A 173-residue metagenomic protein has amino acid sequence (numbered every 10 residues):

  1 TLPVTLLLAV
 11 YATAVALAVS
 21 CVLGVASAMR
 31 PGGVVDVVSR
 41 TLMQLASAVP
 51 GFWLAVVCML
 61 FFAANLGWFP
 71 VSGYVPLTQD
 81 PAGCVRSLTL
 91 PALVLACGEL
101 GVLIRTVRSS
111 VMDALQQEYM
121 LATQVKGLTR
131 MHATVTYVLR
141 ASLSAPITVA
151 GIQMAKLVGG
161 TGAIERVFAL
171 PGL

Functional and structural regions predicted by a protein language model:
T1, T5, T41-Q44, A48: Residue-level signal for discrete positions within transmembrane alpha-helices of multi-pass small-molecule
L2-V35, G51, A64, T78-L173: Alpha-helical transmembrane segments of integral membrane proteins, especially multi-pass inner/plasma-membrane
D36-R40: Membrane-interface helix-entry/capping residues at the boundaries of transmembrane alpha-helices
Q44-V57, A150: Hydrophobic alpha-helical membrane-insertion segments
G51-Q79: Extracellular/periplasmic helix-loop junction at the C-terminal end of a transmembrane helix in multi-pass membrane
